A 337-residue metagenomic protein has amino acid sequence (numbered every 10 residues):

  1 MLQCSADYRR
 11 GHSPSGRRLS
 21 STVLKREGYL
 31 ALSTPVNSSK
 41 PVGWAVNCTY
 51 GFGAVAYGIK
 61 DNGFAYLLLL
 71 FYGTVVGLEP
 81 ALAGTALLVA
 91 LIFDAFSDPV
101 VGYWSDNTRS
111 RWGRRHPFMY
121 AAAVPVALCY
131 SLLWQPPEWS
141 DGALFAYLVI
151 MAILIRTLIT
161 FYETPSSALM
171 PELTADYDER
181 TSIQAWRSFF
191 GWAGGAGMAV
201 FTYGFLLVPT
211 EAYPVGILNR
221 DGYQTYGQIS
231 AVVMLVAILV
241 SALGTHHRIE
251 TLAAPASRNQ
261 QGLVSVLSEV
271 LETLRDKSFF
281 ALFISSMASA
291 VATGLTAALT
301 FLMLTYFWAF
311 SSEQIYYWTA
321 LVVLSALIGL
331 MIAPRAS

Functional and structural regions predicted by a protein language model:
D7-Y8, H12, Y29: Intrinsic-disorder-associated, low-complexity terminal segments enriched in Asp/Asn/His/Tyr and depleted of Lys/Arg
P14-G16, S21-T22: Intrinsically disordered, low-complexity segments enriched in serine/threonine/proline/glycine and often basic
G28-S337: Membrane-embedded alpha-helical bundles of multi-pass transporters/translocases, especially carrier/permease families
